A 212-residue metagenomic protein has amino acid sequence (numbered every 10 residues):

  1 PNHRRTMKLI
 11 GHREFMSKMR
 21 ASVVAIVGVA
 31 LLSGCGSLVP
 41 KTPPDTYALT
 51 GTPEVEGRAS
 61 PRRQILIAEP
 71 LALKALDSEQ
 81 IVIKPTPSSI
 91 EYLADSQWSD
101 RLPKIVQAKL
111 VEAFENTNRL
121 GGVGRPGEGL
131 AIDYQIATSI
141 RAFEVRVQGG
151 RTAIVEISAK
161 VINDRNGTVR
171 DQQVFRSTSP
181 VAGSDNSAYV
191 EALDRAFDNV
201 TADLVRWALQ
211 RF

Functional and structural regions predicted by a protein language model:
N2-H3, H12: Intrinsic-disorder-associated, low-complexity terminal segments enriched in Asp/Asn/His/Tyr and depleted of Lys/Arg
K8-V24: Bacterial N-terminal signal peptides that target proteins for export
L31-G34: C-terminal motif of bacterial Sec signal peptides marking the signal peptidase cleavage site
G36-P103, Q210-F212: A structural "domain/chain start" motif
G36-P61, E112, N116-T168, A182: Surface-exposed short loop/turn segments
P70, S139-F143, R176-T178: Generic short beta-strand segments
S88-Q97, R165-R206: Short secondary-structure boundary motifs at beta->alpha junctions and helix caps
P103, Q107, V111-T117, D194-F197 (+2 more regions): Extracytoplasmic/secreted envelope proteins and their assembly/folding machinery, especially bacterial periplasmic
